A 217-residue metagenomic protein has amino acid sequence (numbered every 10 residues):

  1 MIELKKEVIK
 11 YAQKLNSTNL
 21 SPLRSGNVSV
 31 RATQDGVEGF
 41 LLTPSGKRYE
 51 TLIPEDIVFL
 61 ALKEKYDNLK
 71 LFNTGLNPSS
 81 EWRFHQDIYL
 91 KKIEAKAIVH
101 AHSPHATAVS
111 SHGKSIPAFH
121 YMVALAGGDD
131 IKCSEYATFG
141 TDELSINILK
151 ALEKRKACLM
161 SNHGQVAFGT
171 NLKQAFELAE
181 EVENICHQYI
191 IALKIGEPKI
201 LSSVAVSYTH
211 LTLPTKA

Functional and structural regions predicted by a protein language model:
I2-A95, V99: An anion-binding catalytic pocket shared by soluble metabolic enzymes
V30, H163, A175: Divalent metal-coordination and catalytic microenvironments
I88, A97-H112, N162-H163: Histidine-centered catalytic micro-motifs
P104-F139: Class I SAM-dependent methyltransferase SAM-binding "motif I" and its flanking Rossmann-like core
G128-I146, L152-L159: A structural-propensity feature for long, helix-poor, extended segments
F168-H187: Conserved, well-ordered active-site substructure
C186-K194: Short, flexible loop segments at boundaries between secondary-structure elements
T209-T215: Conserved small/polar residues in nucleotide/adenosyl-binding loops
